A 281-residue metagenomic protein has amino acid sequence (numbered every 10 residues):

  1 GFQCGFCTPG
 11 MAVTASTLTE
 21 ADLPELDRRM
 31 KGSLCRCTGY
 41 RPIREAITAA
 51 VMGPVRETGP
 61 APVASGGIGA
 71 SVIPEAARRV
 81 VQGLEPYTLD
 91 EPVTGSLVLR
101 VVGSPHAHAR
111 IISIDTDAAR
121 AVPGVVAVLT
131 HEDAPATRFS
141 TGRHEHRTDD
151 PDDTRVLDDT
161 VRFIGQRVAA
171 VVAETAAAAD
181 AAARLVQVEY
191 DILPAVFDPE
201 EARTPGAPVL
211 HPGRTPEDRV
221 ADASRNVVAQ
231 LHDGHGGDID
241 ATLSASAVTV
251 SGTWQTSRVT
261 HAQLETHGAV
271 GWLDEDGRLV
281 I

Functional and structural regions predicted by a protein language model:
G1-T17, K31-E45: Local cysteine-cluster metal-coordination motifs and their immediate loop/turn environment, predominantly Fe-S cluster
F2-C4, R167-A170, R278-I281: Short active-site oxyanion
S16-A21, T48-M52: Short cysteine/histidine-rich zinc-coordinating motifs and their immediately flanking basic loops
P24-M30: Short, well-structured alpha-helical segments that form the helix of a local strand-helix-strand
T48-D222, T249-G252: Flexible, low-hydrophobicity surface segments
R120, V128, D233-T242: Predominantly extracellular/luminal regions of secreted and cell-surface proteins, especially disulfide-bonded
D238-I281: Conserved beta-alpha junction segments in alpha/beta enzyme cores
